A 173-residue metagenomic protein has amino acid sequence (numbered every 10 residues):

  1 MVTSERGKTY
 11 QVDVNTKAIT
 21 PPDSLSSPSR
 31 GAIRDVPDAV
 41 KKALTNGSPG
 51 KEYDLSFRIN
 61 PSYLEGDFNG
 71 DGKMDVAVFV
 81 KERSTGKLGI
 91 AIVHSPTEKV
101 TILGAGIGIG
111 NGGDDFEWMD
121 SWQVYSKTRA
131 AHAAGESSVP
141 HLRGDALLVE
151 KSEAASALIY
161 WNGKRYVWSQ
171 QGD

Functional and structural regions predicted by a protein language model:
M1-R34, N111-D173: Acidic, small-residue rich beta-repeat scaffolds with periodic aromatic anchors
G7, P61, L88-I90, A154: Repetitive beta-architecture junctions, highlighting loop-to-beta-strand starts across blade-like repeats
I19-P21, P49-L55, K99-T101, Y166-Q170: Short secondary-structure junctions
D23-L64: Terminal domain-start segments
Y63-D71: Acidic, divalent-cation-chelating loop motifs in proteins
G70-V80, P140-L148: Acidic/hydrophobic-patterned starts of short beta strands in beta-sheet-rich repeat architectures
E82-T85: Short glycine/acidic-enriched loop and turn motifs that connect beta-strands
L88-T128: Long, charged/polar, surface-exposed segments that mediate recognition or autoinhibition
